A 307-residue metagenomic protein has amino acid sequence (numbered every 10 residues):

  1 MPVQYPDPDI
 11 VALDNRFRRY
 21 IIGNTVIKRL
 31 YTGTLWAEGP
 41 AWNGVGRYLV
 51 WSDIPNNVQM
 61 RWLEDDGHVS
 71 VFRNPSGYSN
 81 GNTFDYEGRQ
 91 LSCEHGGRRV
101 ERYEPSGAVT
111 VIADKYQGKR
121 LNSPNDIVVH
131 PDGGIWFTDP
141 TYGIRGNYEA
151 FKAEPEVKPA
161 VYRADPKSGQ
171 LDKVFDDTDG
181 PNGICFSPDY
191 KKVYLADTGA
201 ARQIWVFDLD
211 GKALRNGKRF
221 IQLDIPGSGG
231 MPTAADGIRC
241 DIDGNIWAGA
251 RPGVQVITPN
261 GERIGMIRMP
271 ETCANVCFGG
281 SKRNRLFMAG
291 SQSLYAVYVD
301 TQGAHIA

Functional and structural regions predicted by a protein language model:
M1-V26, H305-A307: Blade/loop signatures of beta-propeller domains
N15-T32, G67-P75, Y103-G118, A160-G180 (+2 more regions): Blade-edge beta-strand/turn elements of extracellular beta-propeller and related beta-sheet repeat scaffolds
R19, G44-N74: Beta-propeller domains
V26, T32-R47, P75-E94, R99 (+7 more regions): Beta-rich, blade/repeat-based domains predominating in secreted/periplasmic proteins but also intracellular
N56, G97, F151, P155-P159 (+2 more regions): A detector of repeated loop/turn-to-beta-strand junctions in beta-rich toroidal repeat architectures
V58-M60, R99-E101, A160-Y162, Q203-W205 (+2 more regions): A short loop-to-beta-strand structural motif that recurs across blades of beta-propeller domains
V206-L214, Y298-I306: Short loop/turn segments immediately following beta-strands, especially the blade-tip and inter-blade linker loops
